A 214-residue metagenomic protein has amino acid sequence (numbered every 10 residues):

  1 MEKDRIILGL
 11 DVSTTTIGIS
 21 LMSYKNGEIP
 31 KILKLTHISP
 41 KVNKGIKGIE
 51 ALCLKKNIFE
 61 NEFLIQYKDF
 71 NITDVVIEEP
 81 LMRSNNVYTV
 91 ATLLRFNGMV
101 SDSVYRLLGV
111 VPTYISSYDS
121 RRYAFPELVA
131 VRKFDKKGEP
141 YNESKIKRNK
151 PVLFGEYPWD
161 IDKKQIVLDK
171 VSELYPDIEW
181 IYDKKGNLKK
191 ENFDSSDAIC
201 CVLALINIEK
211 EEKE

Functional and structural regions predicted by a protein language model:
M1-E214: Phosphate- and other anionic-substrate recognition elements at nucleic-acid/protein interfaces
